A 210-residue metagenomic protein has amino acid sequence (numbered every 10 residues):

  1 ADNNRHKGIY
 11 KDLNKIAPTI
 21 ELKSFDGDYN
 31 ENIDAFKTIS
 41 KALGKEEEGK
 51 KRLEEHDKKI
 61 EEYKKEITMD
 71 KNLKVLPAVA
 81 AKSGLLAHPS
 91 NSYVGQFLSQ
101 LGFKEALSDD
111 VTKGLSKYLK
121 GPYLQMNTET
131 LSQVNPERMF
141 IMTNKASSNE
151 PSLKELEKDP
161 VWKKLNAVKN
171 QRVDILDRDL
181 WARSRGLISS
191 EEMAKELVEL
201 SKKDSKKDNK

Functional and structural regions predicted by a protein language model:
A1, P18, L131, N135-M139: Proline-aspartate-enriched helix->loop->beta-strand connector
D2-H6, M142-N144: Ligand-binding clamshell of periplasmic/extracellular solute-binding protein-like
K11, G95, K164-N166: Short secondary-structure boundary/capping segments
K11-D12, I16-K82, R172, L180-K210: Extracytoplasmic substrate-binding proteins
K74-A80, S108-D109, I141-M142: Short, conserved beta-strand edge motifs with alternating hydrophobic and charged residues
A87-P122: Alpha-helical, coiled-coil/dimerization segments enriched in small aliphatic residues
P122-S132, K158-P160: A short, acidic, amphipathic alpha-helical segment used as a generic capping/interface helix at domain edges
V134-K210: Structured C-terminal subdomain patch of bacterial secreted/periplasmic proteins
